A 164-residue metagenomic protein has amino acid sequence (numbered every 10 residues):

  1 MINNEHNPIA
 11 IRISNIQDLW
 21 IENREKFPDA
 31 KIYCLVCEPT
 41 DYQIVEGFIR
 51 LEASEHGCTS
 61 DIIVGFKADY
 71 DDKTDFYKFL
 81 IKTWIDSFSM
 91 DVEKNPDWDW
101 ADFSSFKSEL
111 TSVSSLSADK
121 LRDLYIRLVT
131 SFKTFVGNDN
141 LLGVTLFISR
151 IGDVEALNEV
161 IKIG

Functional and structural regions predicted by a protein language model:
M1-N7: Charged, amphipathic alpha-helical linker segments immediately N-terminal to NTP-binding catalytic cores
P8-N15, V36-T40: P-loop (Walker A) phosphate-binding loop of NTP-binding proteins
I11, L51, V64, L146 (+1 more regions): Hydrophobic transmembrane signal anchors and adjacent membrane-proximal interface regions, especially in viral
I13, Y77, D91, N138-D139: Intrinsically disordered, low-complexity regions enriched in Ser/Pro/Gly/Gln/His and often acidic
I13-K26: Pre-Walker A adenine-sensing motif
N23-E25, L35, G57, N138-S149: Extended, charged helical scaffold/adaptor regions
R24-T130: P-loop NTPase nucleotide-binding core
K120-G164: Conserved Walker B catalytic segment
